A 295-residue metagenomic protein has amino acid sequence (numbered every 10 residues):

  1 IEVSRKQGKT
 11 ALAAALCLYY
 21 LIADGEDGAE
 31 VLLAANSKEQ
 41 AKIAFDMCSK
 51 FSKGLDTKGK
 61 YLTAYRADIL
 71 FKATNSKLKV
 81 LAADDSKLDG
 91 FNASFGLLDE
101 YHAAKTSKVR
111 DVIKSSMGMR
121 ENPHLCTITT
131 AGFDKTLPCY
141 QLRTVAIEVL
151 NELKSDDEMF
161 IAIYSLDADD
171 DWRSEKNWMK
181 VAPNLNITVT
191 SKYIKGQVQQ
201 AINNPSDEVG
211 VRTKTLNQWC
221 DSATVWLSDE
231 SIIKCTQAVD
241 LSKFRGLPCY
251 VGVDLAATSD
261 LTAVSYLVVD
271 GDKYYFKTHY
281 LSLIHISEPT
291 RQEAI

Functional and structural regions predicted by a protein language model:
I1-V253: Phosphate/NTP-binding elements of NTP-utilizing enzymes
E39-A41, L261-L283: Carboxylate/His-rich catalytic cores and anion/metal-binding grooves
D68-L70, Y275, I295: Ser/Thr- (and often Asn-) enriched beta-sheet segments in non-cytosolic proteins
R245-V268: Gly/Thr-rich phosphate-binding beta-strand-loop-beta motif of the actin/hexokinase/Hsp70
L281-I295: Residue-level detector of conserved catalytic or cofactor/ligand-binding positions in enzyme active sites
